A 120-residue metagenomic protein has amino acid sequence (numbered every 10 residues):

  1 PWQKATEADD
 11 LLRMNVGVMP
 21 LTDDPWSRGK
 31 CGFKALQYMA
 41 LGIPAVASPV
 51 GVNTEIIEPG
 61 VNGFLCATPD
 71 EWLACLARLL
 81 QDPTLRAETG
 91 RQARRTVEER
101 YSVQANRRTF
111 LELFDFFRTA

Functional and structural regions predicted by a protein language model:
W2, F33, A67, Q81 (+1 more regions): Residue-level signal for the nucleotide or nucleotide-sugar donor/cofactor binding architecture
W2-Q37, A47-E55: Nucleotide-sugar-dependent
A5-T6, E71, C75: Short acidic active-site motifs
D10-R13, C75, L79, T96 (+1 more regions): CheY-like receiver
P20-D23, G42, P49-V50, P59-G60 (+1 more regions): Nucleotide-sugar donor-binding loop of glycosyltransferases
P59-D70, R78-T84: Conserved acidic donor-binding segment of nucleotide-sugar-dependent glycosyltransferases
L80-T84, L113-A120: Short, hydrophobic alpha-helical segments
L85-R100, N106-E112: A short, well-ordered alpha-helix in the C-terminal region of glycosyltransferases
